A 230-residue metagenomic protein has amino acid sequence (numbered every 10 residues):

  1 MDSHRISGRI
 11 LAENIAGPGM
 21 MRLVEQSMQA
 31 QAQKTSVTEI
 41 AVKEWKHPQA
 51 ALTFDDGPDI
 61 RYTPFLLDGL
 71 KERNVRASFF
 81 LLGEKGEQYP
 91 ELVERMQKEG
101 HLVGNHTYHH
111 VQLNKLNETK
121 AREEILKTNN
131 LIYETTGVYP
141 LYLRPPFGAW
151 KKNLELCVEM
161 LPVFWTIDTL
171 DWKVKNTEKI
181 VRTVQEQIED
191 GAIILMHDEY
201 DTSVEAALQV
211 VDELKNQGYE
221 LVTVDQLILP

Functional and structural regions predicted by a protein language model:
M1-L52, P58-E72, Q88, K179 (+2 more regions): N-terminal pre-catalytic segment of deacetylase/amide-hydrolase enzymes
L11, L82, Y108, I167: Histidine-centered beta-alpha loop that forms part of the nucleotide-sugar donor binding/catalytic region in diverse
R22-A30, L81, N117, V174: Acidic/histidine-rich helix-loop elements that form or flank divalent-metal/phosphate-binding sites at the catalytic
A51-L52, L67-K71, V75-G83, R95-Q97 (+3 more regions): Short, well-structured secondary-structure segments
T53, P58, Y62, E72 (+4 more regions): A detector of mature, structured extracytoplasmic domains
F54-G57, E84-K85, T107, D198: Active-site metal-binding loops of divalent metal-dependent hydrolases
L66-L67, Y89-V93, L154-L156: Distinct, well-ordered alpha-helical segments
E87, K98, V111-E220, D225-P230: Catalytic domains of cell-wall/extracellular-matrix polysaccharide-remodeling enzymes, centered on de-N-acetylation
